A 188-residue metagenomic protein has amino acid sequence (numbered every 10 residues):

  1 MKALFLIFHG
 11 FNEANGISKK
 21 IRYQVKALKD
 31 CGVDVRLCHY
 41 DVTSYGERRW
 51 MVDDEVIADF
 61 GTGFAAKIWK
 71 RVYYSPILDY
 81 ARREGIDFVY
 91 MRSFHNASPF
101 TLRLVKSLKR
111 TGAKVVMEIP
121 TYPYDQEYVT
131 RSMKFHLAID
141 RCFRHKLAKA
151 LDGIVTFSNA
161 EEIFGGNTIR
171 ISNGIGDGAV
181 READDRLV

Functional and structural regions predicted by a protein language model:
M1-S44, E84, K149, G153-V155: N-terminal subdomain of nucleotide-sugar transferases
F8, S93-F94, E118-P123, S172-N173: Histidine-centered beta-alpha loop that forms part of the nucleotide-sugar donor binding/catalytic region in diverse
N12, A97-P99, E162-I163: Short glycine-rich, flexible loops that bind phosphorylated cofactors or substrates
K26, P99, L104-R110, M117 (+2 more regions): Membrane-proximal helix-turn-helix segments that form the acceptor-binding/catalytic region of lipid-linked
C38, F60, I171-S172: Hydrophobic residues at beta-strand termini and immediately following loops that shape nucleotide-binding pockets
S44-P76, T130-F135: A short, charged, and often flexible helix/loop element on the N-terminal side of the glycosyltransferase catalytic
L78-P99, A113-V116: Short N-terminal targeting/anchoring amphipathic segment
R141-V188: Donor nucleotide-sugar binding/catalytic pocket of nucleotide-sugar-dependent glycosyltransferases
